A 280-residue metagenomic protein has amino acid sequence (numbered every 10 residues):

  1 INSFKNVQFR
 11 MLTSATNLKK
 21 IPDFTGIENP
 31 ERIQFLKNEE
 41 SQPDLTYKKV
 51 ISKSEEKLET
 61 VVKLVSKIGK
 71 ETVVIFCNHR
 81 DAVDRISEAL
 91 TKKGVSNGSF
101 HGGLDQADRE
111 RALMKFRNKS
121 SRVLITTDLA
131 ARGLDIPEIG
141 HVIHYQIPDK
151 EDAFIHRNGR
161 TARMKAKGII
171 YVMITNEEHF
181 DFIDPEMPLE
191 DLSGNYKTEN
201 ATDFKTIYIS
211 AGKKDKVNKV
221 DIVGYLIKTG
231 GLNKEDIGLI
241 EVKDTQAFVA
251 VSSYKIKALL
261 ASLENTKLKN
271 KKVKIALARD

Functional and structural regions predicted by a protein language model:
I1-E40, E178, I183-E186: Post-DEXD/H (motif II) to motif III coupling segment of the RecA-like Helicase ATP-binding lobe
N6-M11, E71-T72, K119-V123: Loop/turn-to-beta-strand initiation segments
P43-T91, T229-G231: Conserved interdomain hinge at the start of the Helicase C-terminal
V83-A89, V95-T127: Conserved helicase ATPase core of P-loop NTP-dependent helicases/translocases
V123, K150-L192: Conserved segment of the helicase C-terminal RecA-like domain
R132-I147, I169-M173: A short beta-strand element within the Helicase C-terminal
G133, R160-K167, G231-L232, K267-N270: Arginine/glycine-rich "motif VI" loop of SF2 helicases in the C-terminal RecA-like domain
L192-D280: Non-catalytic terminal extensions of ATP-dependent helicases
